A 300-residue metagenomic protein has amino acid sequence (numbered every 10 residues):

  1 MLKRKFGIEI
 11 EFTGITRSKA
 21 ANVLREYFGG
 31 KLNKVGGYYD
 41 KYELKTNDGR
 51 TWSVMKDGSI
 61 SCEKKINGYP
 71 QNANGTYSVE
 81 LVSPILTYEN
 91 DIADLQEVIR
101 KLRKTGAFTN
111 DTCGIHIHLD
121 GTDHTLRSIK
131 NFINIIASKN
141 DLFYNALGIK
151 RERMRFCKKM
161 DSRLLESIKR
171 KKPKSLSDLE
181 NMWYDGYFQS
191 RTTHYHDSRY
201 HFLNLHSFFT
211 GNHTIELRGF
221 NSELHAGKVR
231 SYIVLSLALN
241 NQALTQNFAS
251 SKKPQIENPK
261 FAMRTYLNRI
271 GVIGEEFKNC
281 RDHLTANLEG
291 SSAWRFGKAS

Functional and structural regions predicted by a protein language model:
M1-T109, T122-S300: C-terminal accessory/tail domains of diverse enzymes
D111-I115, L119: Short, conserved phosphate-binding/catalytic loop or strand-edge motifs used in phosphoryl-/nucleotidyl-transfer
